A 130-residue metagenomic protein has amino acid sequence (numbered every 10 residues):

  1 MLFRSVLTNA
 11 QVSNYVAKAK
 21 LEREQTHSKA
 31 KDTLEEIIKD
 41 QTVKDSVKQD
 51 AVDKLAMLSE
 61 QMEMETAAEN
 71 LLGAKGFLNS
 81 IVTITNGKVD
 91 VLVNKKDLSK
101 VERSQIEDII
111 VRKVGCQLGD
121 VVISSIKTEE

Functional and structural regions predicted by a protein language model:
T8-K18: Short, secretory-pathway propeptide segments and organelle targeting presequences
H27-I37, A51: Non-transmembrane amphipathic alpha-helical segments
V43-V47, A56-N70: Amphipathic, coiled-coil-like alpha-helical scaffolding segments used for oligomerization/assembly
K48-M57, T83-K96: Surface-exposed aromatic
A68-E69, G76, V101-L118: Short, non-transmembrane amphipathic alpha-helical segments
E69-D90: Short edge beta-strands and adjacent turn/loop segments
G115-E130: A short amphipathic beta-strand at an alpha->beta junction
